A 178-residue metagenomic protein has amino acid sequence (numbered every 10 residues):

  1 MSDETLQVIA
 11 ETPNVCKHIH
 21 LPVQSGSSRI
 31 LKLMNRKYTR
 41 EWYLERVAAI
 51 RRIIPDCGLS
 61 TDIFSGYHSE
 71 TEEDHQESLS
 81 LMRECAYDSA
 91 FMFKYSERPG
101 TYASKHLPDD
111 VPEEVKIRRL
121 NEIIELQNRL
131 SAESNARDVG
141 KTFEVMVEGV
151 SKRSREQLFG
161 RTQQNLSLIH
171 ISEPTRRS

Functional and structural regions predicted by a protein language model:
M1-S89, Y95, P99-V115: Conserved non-cysteine loop/helix-boundary elements of the Radical SAM core domain that shape
K105-S172, R176-S178: Terminal RNA-binding accessory module
